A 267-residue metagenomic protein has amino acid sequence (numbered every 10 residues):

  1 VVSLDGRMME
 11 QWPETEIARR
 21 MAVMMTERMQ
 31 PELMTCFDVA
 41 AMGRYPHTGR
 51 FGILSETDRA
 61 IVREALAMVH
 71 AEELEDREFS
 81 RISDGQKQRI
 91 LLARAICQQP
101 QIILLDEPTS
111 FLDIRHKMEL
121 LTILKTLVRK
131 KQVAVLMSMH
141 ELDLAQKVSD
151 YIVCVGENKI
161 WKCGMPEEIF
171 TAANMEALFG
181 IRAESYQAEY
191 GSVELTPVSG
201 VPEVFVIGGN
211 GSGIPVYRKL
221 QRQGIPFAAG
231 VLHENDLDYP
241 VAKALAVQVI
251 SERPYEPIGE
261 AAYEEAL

Functional and structural regions predicted by a protein language model:
S3-E16: ABC ATPase NBD Q-loop/coupling interface
A41, E56-E75: Conserved ABC ATPase "signature" region
Q99: Conserved catalytic motifs of ABC-family nucleotide-binding domains
I103-E107: Catalytic Walker B motif of ABC-type/P-loop ATPase nucleotide-binding domains
M118-K131: Helical segment within the ABC ATPase nucleotide-binding domain
Y151-M165: H-loop (His-switch) and adjacent beta-strand-loop-beta switch element of ABC-type ATPase nucleotide-binding domains
F179-I258: ABC ATPase nucleotide-binding domains
